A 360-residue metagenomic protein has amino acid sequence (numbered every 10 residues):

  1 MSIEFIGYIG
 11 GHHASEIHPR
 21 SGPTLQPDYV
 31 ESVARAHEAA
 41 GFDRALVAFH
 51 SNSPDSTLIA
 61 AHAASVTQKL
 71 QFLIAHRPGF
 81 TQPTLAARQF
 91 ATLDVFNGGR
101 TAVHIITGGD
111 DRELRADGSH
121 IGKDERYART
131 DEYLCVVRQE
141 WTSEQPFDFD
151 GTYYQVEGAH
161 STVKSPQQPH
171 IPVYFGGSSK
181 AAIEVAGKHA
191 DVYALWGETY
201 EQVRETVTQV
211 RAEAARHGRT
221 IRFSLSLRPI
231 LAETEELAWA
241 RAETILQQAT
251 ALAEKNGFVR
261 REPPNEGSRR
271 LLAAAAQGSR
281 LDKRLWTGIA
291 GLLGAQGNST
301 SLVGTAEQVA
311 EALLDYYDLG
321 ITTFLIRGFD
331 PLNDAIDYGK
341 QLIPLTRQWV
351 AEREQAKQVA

Functional and structural regions predicted by a protein language model:
M1-K69, P166-I171: N-terminal beta1-alpha1-beta2 module of alpha/beta enzyme domains
S2-I3, G7-G11, D117, K123-Q167 (+2 more regions): An alpha-helical appendage that flanks or caps ligand/catalytic pockets
I3-I9, A45-V47, Q71-H76, T101-I105 (+4 more regions): Hydrophobic faces of well-ordered beta-strands that scaffold small-molecule active sites in alpha/beta enzyme cores
G22-A36, A86, F175-V185, L302-Y316: Short, acidic/polar
D28-A48, V185-L195, D315-T322: Catalytic domains of carbohydrate-active enzymes, especially glycoside hydrolases
H37, G41, A63, L93 (+8 more regions): Conserved, mostly hydrophobic/aromatic
R44-A63, G197-E201, L325-G339: Glycine-rich, proline-tolerant flexible connector loops at the mouths of alpha/beta enzymes
G79-V95: Glycine-rich anion/phosphate-binding loops
